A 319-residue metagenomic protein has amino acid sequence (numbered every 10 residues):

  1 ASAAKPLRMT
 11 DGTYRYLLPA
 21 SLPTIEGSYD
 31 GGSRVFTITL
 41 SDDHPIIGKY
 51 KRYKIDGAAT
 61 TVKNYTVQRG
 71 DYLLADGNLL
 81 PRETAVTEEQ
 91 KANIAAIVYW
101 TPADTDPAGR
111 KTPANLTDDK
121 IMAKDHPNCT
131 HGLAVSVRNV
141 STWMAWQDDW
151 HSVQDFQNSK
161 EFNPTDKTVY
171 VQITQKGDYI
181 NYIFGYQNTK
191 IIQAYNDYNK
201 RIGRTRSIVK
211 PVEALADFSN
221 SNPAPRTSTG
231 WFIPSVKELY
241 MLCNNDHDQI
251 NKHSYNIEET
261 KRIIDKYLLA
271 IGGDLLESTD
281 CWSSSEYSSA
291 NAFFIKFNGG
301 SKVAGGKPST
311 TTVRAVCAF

Functional and structural regions predicted by a protein language model:
A1-D42: Tryptophan-paired
G12, L40, N199-I202, N298-G306: Active-site rim elements
Y16, A216, N220, H247: A motif-centric signal for short, conserved binding hotspots located in accessible loops or intrinsically disordered
S21, S28, D56-T227, K307-F319: Short, compositionally biased
S33-T61: Extracellular beta-sheet/turn segments enriched in Thr/Pro/Gly and aliphatic residues
A224-L242: Mid-length scaffold segments of soluble, non-membrane domains
V236-F319: C-terminal, surface-exposed recognition/capping segments
